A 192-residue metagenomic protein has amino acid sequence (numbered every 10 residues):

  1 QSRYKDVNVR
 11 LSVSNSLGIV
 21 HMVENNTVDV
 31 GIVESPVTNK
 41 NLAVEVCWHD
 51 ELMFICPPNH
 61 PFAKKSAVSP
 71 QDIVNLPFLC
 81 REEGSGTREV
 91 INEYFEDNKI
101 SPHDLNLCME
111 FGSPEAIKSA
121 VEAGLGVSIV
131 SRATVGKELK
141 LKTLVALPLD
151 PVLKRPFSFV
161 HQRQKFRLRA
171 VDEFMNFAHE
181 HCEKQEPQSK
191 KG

Functional and structural regions predicted by a protein language model:
Q1-K40: Central regulatory/effector-binding core of bacterial HTH transcription factors
V7-S14, P102-G112: Short beta-strand-to-loop elements that line the ligand-binding cleft of bilobed periplasmic-binding protein-like
L17-V20, S35-L42, E89-E93, D97 (+1 more regions): A ligand-binding cleft/hinge motif common to bilobed small-molecule-binding domains
V20-H21, E45, Q71, K118-S119 (+1 more regions): Alpha-helical segments flanking ligand/cofactor-binding loops in enzyme cores
N41-L79, E83, R169: Flexible hinge/capping segments at coil-to-helix
A43-M53, V135, K140-L153: Short beta-strand->loop
F62, F78-K99, L168-R169, Q185-K190: Secondary-structure junction motif
V145-Q188: A late-sequence structural motif
